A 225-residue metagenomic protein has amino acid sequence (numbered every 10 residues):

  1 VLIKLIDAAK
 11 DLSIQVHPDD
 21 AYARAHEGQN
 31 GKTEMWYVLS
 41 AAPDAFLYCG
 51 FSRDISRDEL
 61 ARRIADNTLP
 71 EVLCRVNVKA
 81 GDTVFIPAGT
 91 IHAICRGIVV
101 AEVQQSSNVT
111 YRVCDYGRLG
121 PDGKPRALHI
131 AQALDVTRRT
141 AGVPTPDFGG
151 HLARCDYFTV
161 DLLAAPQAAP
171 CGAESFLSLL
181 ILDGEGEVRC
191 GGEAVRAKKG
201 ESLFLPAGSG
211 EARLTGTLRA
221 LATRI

Functional and structural regions predicted by a protein language model:
V1-A80, C95-L179, D183-E185, R189-G191 (+2 more regions): Active-site region of the double-stranded beta-helix
A80-T90: Internal active-site segments that recognize and position negatively charged phosphoryl groups and nucleotide moieties
T90-A93, S209-A212: Short, charged beta-turn/beta-strand-edge "cap" motif at the junction between a beta-strand and an adjacent loop
Q167, A207, G216: Residues on the solvent-exposed faces and adjacent turns of beta-rich solenoids used to engage binding targets
G186-V188, L205, G210: C-terminal accessory regions appended to core domains
E201, G208-E211, L218, I225: A short, acidic, flexible beta-alpha connecting loop/helix-capping segment that sits on the rim of active
